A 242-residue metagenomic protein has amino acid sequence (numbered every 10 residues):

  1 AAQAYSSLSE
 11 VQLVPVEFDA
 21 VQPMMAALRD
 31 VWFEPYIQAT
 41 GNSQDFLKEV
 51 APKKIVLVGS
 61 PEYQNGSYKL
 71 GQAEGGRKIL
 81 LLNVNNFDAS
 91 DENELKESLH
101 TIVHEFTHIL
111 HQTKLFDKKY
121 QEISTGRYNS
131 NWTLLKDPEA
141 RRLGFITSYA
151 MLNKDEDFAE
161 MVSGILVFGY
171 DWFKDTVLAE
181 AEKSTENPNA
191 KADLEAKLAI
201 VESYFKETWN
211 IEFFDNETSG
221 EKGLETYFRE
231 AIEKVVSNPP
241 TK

Functional and structural regions predicted by a protein language model:
A1-A2, S163-K242: Pan-zinc metallopeptidase signature
A2-V16: Acidic/histidine-rich, surface-exposed loop or edge segments in extracytoplasmic proteins
Q22, A26-D30, H100, H104 (+4 more regions): Solvent-exposed, polar/charged alpha-helical surfaces in well-ordered, non-transmembrane soluble domains, broadly
Q22-K78: Auxiliary, metal-adjacent structural segments of Zn-dependent hydrolase domains
E34-V58, T113-K114, W172-E182, P188 (+1 more regions): Surface-exposed patches in mature extracellular/periplasmic domains of secreted proteins
N83-V103: Short pre-active-site segment immediately N-terminal to the catalytic Zn-binding motif
K96-D117, A159: Active-site recognition of the HExxH zinc-binding catalytic motif
Q121-D171: Post-HExxH zinc-binding segment in Zn-dependent metallohydrolases
